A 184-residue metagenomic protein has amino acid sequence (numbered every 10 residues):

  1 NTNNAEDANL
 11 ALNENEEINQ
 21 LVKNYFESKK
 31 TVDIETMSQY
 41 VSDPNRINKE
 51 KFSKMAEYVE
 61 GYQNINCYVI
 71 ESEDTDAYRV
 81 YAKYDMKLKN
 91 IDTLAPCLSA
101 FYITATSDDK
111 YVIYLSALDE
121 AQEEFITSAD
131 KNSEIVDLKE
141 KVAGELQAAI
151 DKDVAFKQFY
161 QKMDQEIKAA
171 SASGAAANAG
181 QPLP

Functional and structural regions predicted by a protein language model:
T2-Q63, A129-L183: Core segments of small alpha/beta cavity-forming domains
L10-N13, S72, I91: Conserved aromatic-histidine-acidic binding/catalytic patches
K51-K54, Y68, S99-F101: Intrinsically disordered, low-complexity boundary segments flanking structured domains
Y62-E73: Short amphipathic beta-strand and strand-loop transition segments with alternating hydrophobic
T75-K152: Exposed beta-sheet edge and beta->alpha loop/turn motif
